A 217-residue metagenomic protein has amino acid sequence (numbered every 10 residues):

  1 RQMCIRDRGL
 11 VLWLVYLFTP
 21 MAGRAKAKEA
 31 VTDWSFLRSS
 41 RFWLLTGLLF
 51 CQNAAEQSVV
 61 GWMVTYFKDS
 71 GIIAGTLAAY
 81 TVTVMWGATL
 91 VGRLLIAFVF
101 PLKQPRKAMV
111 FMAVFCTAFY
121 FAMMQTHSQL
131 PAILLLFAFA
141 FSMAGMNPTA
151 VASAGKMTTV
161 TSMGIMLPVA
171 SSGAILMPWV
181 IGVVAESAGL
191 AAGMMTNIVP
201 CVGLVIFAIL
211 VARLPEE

Functional and structural regions predicted by a protein language model:
R1-I5: Short, small-residue-biased leader/transition segments that mark boundaries at the very start of proteins
R6-K26, F207-A212: C-terminal membrane-cytosol helix-exit motif in multi-pass small-molecule transporters
F18-T46: Juxtamembrane intracellular "pre-TM" segments in multi-pass secondary transporters
S40-L90: Extracytoplasmic gate region of multi-pass secondary transporters
G92-Q104, A185: Helix-to-loop junctions at the C-terminal end of transmembrane segments in multipass secondary transporters
K107-A122: Structural signature of the two symmetry-related core transmembrane helices
A144-T158: Intracellular juxtamembrane helix-capping segments at the cytosolic ends of symmetry-related transmembrane helices
M157-L190, T196-N197: A late C-terminal transmembrane helix in Major Facilitator Superfamily
